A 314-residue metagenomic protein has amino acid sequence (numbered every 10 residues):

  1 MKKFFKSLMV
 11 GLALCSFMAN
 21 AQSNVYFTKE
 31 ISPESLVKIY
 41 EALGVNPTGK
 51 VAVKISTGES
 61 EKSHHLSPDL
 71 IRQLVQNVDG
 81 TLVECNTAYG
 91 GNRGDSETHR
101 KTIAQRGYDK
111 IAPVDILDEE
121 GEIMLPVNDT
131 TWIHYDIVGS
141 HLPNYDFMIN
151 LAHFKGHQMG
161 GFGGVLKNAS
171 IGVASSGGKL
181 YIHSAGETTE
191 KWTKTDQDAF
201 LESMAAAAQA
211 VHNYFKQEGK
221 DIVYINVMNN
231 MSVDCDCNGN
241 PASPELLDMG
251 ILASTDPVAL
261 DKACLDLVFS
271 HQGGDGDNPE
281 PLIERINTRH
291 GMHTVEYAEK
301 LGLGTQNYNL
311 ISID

Functional and structural regions predicted by a protein language model:
M1-Q22: Bacterial Sec-dependent N-terminal signal peptides
Q22-D314: Extended, low-polarity segments enriched in aliphatic/aromatic residues
